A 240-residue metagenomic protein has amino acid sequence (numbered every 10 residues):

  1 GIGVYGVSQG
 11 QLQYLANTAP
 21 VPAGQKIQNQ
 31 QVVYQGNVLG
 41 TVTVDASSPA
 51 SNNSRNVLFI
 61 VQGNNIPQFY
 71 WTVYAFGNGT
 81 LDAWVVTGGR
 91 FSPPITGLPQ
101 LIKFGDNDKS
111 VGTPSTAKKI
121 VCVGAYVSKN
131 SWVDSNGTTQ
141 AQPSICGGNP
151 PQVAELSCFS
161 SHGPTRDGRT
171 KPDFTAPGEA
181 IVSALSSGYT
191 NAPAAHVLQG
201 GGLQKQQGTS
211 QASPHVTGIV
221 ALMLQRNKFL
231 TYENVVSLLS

Functional and structural regions predicted by a protein language model:
G1-S240: Loop-rich non-cytosolic ectodomains and luminal regions
